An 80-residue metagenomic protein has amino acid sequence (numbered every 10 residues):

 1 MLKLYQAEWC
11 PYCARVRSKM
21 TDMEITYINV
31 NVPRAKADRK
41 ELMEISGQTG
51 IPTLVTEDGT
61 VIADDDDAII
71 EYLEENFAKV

Functional and structural regions predicted by a protein language model:
M1-I25: Local sequence-structure signature of Cys/Sec-based thiol-disulfide redox active-site neighborhoods
E8, N31-R34, D58: Structured beta->alpha junctions
A14, A37, D64: Residues that form or flank phosphate/diphosphate-binding pockets in enzymes that use nucleotide phosphates
A14, S18, K40, E71: Alpha-helical elements of the RecA-like P-loop NTPase motor core of helicases
I25-D38: Thiol-based oxidoreductase modules, predominantly thioredoxin-like and allied folds used for disulfide exchange
R39-I45: Short amphipathic alpha-helix with an adjacent loop that forms part of the alpha/beta core around
I45-T53: Structural micro-motif
D58-K79: Non-catalytic, surface beta->alpha helical segment in thiol-disulfide oxidoreductase systems
